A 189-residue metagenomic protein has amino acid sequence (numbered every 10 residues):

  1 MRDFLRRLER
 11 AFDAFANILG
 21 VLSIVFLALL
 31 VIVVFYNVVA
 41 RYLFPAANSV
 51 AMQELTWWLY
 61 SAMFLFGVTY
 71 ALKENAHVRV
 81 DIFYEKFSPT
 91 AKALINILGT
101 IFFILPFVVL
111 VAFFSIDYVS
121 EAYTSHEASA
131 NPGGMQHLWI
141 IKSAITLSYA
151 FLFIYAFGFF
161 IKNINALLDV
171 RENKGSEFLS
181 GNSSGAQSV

Functional and structural regions predicted by a protein language model:
M1-V189: Alpha-helical transmembrane segments and membrane-interface helix-loop junctions in multi-pass membrane proteins
